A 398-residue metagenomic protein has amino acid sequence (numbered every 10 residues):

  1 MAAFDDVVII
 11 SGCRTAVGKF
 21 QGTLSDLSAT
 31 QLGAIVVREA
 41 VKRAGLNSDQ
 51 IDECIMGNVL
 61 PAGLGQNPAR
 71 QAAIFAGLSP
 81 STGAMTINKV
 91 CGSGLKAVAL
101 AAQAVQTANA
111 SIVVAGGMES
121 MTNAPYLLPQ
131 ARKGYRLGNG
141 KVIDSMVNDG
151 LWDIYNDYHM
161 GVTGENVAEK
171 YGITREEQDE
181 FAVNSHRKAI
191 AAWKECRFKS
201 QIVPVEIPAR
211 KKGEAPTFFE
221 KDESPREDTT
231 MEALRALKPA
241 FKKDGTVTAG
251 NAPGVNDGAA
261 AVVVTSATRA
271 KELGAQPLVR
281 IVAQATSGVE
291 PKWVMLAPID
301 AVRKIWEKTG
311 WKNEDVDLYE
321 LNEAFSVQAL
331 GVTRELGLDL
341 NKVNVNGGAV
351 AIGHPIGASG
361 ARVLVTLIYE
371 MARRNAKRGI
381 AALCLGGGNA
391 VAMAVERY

Functional and structural regions predicted by a protein language model:
M1-S28, V142, T230-L296, D300 (+5 more regions): Condensing-enzyme catalytic core mediating Claisen C-C bond formation in acyl metabolism
A2-V59, G63-L64, P68-A76, G83 (+6 more regions): Conserved active-site "lid/cap" helical segment
C13-T15, D26-I35, R43, E177-E272 (+1 more regions): N-terminal extracellular/periplasmic Venus flytrap/periplasmic-binding protein-like
D49-G57, G83-N88, V113-G117, D179-N184 (+5 more regions): Beta-strand segments within the central parallel beta-sheet cores of soluble alpha/beta enzyme folds
N58-I112, Y155-H159, D228-G254, E335-R362 (+2 more regions): Conserved catalytic cysteine-centered active-site region of acyl-thioester-dependent Claisen-condensing enzymes
I87-E119, V162, A168-R197, A261-T268 (+3 more regions): Active-site-proximal alpha-helical scaffold in enzymes
I112-N166: Flexible glycine-/small-residue-enriched beta->alpha junction loops that bind anionic phosphate/pyrophosphate groups
T163-E165, F198-Q201, K211, V282-A351: Active-site pocket-lining segment
